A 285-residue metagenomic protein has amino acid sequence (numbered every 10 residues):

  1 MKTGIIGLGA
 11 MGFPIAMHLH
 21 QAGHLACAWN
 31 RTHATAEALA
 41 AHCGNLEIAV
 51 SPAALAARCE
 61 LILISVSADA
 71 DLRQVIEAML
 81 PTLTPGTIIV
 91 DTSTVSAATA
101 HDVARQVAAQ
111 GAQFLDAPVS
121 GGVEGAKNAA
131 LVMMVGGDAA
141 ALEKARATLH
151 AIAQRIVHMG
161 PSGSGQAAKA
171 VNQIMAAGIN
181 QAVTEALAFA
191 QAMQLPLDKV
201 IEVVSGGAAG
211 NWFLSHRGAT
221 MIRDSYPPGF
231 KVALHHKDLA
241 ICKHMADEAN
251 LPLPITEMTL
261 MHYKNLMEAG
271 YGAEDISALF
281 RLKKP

Functional and structural regions predicted by a protein language model:
M1-I64, T87, V123: NAD(P)+-binding Rossmann beta1-loop-alpha1 motif at the extreme N-terminus of oxidoreductases
T3, T94-I174: Rossmann-fold dinucleotide-binding core
A26, I48, F114-L115, I156 (+2 more regions): Hydrophobic beta-strand scaffold residues
P52-Q113: Rossmann-fold NAD(P) dinucleotide-binding segment
N128-G136, V157, P161-M193, V204-H216 (+1 more regions): Active-site-proximal catalytic alpha-helix in oxidoreductases
S162, G210-D275, P285: Interdomain hinge/lid region at the active-site interface of Rossmann-like NAD(P)-dependent oxidoreductases
